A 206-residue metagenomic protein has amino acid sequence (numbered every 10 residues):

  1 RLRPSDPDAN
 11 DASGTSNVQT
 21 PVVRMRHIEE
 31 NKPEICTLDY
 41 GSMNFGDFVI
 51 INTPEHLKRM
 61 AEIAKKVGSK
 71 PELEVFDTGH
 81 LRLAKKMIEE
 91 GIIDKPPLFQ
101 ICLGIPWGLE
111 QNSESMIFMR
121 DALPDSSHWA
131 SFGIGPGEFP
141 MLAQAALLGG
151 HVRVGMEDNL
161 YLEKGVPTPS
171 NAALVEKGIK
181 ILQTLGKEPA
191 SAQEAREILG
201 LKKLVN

Functional and structural regions predicted by a protein language model:
R1-I50: Active-site beta->alpha loop and helix N-cap motifs at the rims of alpha/beta catalytic domains
E29, A64, I88, I92 (+4 more regions): Structural signal for hydrophobic packing residues in well-ordered secondary-structure cores of soluble enzyme domains
E34-E157, P167-P169: Catalytic alpha/beta core domains of metabolic enzymes, predominantly
E74, L185-E194: Flexible, glycine/charged-enriched surface loops at secondary-structure junctions
L83, K164-G165, L201-K202: Short Asp/Glu-rich motifs
K164-K187: C-terminal helical cap(s) of enzyme catalytic domains, especially alpha/beta-barrels
A192-N206: Short, basic/aromatic-enriched C-terminal tail that caps enzymatic domains
